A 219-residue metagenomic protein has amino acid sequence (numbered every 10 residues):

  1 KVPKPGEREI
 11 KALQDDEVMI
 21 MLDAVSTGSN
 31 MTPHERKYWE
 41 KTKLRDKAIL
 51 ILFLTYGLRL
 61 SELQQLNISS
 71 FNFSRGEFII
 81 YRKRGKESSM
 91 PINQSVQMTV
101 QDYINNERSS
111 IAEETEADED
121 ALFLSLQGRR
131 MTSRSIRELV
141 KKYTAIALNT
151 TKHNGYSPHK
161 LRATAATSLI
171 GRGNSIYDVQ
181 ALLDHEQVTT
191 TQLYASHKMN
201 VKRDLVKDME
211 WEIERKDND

Functional and structural regions predicted by a protein language model:
K1-D219: Conserved catalytic core of the tyrosine transesterase superfamily
